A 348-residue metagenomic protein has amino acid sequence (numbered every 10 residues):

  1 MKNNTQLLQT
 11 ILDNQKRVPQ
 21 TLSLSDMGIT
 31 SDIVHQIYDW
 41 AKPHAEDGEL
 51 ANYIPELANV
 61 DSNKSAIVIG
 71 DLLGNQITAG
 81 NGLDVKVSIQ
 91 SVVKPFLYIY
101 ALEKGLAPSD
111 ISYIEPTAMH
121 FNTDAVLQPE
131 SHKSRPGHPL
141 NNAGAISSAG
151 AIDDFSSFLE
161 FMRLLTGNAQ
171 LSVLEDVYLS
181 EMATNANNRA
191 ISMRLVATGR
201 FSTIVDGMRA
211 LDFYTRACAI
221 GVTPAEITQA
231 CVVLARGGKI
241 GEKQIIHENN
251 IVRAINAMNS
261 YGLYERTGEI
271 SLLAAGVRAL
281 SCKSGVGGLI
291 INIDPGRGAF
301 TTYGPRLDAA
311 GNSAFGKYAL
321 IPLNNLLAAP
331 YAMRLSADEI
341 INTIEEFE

Functional and structural regions predicted by a protein language model:
T5-V18, G238-E348: Structured C-terminal helix/loop/strand segments within mature extracytoplasmic catalytic/sensor domains
I11-E46, A101-F213, A217: Active-site-adjacent helix/loop patches that line small-molecule binding or acyl-intermediate pockets
K42-A79, I291-N292: A short, well-structured edge-of-sheet supersecondary motif
L57-V60, P136-H138, A183, R278-K283 (+1 more regions): Short Gly/Pro-enriched turn/cap motifs at secondary-structure boundaries
G74, V87-P108, A230, F300: Active-site SXXK
G82-K86: A short acidic/small-residue loop/turn micro-motif
P95, A101, G221-K239, D294-P305: Active-site-proximal alpha-helical segments within enzyme catalytic domains
M182-N185, I191-A254, A310-S313: Penicillin-binding protein/beta-lactamase superfamily catalytic region
